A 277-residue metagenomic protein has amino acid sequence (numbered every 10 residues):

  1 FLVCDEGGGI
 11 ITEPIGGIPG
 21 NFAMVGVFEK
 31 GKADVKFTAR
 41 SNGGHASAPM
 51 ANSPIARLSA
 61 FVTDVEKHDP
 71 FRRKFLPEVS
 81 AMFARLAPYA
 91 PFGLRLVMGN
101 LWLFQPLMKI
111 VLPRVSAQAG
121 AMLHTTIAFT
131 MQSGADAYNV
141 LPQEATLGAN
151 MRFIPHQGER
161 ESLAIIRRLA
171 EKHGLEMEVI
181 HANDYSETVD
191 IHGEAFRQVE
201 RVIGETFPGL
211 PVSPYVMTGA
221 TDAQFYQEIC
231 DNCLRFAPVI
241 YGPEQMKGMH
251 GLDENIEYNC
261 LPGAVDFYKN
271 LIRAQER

Functional and structural regions predicted by a protein language model:
F1-S53: Histidine/acidic-residue-rich, glycine-tolerant segments that coordinate divalent metal ions
I11-T12, F71-D136, Q143, P155 (+2 more regions): An extended, acidic, His-containing surface patch that forms the Zn2+-binding/catalytic region of metallohydrolases
F28, P49-A51, G120, A137-P142: Short, solvent-exposed beta-strand/turn "edge" segments of beta-rich domains on protein surfaces
A33, A145-L147: Hydrophobic core residues within well-ordered beta-strands of beta-rich domains
S41-S47, D136, M151-G158: A generic structural motif
N42, A46-P70: A short core secondary-structure module
N52, F61, E161-A170: Short amphipathic alpha-helices in soluble, non-transmembrane regions that often serve as interface/regulatory elements
V65-P70, R167-L175: A common structural junction motif
